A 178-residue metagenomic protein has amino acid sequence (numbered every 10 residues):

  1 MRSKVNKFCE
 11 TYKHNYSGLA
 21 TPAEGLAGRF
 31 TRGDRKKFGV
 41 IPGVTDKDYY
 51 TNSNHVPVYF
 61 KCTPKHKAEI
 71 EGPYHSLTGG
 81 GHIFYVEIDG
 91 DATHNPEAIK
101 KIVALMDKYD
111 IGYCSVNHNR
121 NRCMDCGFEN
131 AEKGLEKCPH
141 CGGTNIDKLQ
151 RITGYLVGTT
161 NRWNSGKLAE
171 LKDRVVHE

Functional and structural regions predicted by a protein language model:
M1-E178: Long, C-terminal-biased catalytic regions of enzyme "large/alpha" subunits
